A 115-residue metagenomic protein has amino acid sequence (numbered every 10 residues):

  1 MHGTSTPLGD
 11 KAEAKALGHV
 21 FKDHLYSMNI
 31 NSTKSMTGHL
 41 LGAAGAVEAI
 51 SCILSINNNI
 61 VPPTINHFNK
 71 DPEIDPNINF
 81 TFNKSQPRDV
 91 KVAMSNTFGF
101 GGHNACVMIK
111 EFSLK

Functional and structural regions predicted by a protein language model:
M1-K115: Conserved "HGTGT" condensation-loop signature of ketosynthase/thiolase-family condensing enzymes that catalyze
